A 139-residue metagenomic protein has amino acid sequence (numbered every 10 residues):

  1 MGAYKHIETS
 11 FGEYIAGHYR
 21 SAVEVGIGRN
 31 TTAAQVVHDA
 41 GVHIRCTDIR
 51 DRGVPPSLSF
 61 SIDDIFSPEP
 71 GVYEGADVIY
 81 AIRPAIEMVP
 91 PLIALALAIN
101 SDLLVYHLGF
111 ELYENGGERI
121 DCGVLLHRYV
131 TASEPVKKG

Functional and structural regions predicted by a protein language model:
M1-Y19: S-adenosyl-L-methionine
H18-R29: Conserved class I S-adenosyl-L-methionine
R29-V42: Conserved SAM-binding loop of SAM-dependent methyltransferases across substrates and taxa, primarily the Class I
H43-I49: Conserved SAM-binding motif I beta-strand of class I
I49, P84, L108: Short beta->alpha hinge that forms the Motif I/post-I loop of the SAM-binding pocket
P56-P68: Conserved SAM-binding strand-loop segment of SAM-dependent methyltransferases
P70-V78: A short acidic, Gly/Pro-enriched loop at the edge of an enzyme's catalytic core that lines a small-molecule cofactor
E87-G139: C-terminal substrate-binding/active-site "lid" region of AdoMet-derived donor-dependent transferases
